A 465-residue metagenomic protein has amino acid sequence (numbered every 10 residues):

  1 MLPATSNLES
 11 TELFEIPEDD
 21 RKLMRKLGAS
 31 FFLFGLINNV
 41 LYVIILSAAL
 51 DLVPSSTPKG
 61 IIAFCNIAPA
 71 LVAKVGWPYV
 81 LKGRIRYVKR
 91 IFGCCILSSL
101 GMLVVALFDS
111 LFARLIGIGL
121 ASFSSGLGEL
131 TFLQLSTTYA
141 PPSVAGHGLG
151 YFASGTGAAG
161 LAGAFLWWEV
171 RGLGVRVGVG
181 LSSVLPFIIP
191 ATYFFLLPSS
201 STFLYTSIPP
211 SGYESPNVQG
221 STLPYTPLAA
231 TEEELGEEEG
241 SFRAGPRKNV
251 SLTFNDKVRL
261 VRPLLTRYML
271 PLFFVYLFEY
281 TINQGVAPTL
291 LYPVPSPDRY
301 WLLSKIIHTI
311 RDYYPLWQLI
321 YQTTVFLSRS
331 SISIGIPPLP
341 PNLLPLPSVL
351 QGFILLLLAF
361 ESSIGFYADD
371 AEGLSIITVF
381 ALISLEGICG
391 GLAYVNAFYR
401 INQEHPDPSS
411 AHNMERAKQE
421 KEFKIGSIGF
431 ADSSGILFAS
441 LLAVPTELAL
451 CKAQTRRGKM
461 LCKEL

Functional and structural regions predicted by a protein language model:
M1-L41: Cytosolic juxtamembrane N-terminal segment immediately preceding the first transmembrane helix of multi-pass
A4-F14, S200-M269, F273: Long, low-complexity inter-transmembrane loops of multi-pass membrane transporters
M24, G28, L41-S47, V53-T57 (+4 more regions): Membrane-interfacial loop- and helix-cap regions that link adjacent transmembrane helices in polytopic membrane proteins
I44-S47, I118-P141, A164, L290 (+2 more regions): Intracellular juxtamembrane helix-capping segments at the cytosolic ends of symmetry-related transmembrane helices
A63, P69, A140-Y193, Q318-T324 (+1 more regions): Glycine-rich segments within core transmembrane alpha-helices of 12-TM secondary carriers
V72-D109: Conserved MFS/SLC helix-loop-helix module at the cytosolic interface between two early adjacent transmembrane helices
K82-C95, L173, I334-Q351: Cytoplasmic membrane-interface "Motif A"-like loop-to-helix N-cap segments of 12-TM Major Facilitator Superfamily
R86-I91, W168-P186, E420, P445-L465: A membrane-interface helix-boundary motif in multi-pass transporters
